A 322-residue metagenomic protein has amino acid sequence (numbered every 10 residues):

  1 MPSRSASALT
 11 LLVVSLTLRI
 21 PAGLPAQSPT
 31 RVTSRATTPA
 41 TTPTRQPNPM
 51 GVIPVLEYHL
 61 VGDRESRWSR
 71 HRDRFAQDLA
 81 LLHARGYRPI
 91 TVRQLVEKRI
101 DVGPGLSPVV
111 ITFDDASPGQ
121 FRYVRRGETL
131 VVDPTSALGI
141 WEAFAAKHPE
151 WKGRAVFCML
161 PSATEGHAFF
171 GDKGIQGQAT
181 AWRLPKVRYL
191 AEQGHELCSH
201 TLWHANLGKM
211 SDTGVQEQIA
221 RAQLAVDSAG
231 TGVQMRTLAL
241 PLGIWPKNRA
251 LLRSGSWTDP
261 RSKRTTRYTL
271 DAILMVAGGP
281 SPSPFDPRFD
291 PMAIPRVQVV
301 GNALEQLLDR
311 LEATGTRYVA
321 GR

Functional and structural regions predicted by a protein language model:
M1-S3: N-terminal secretory signal peptides that target proteins for export/translocation
A8-R19: Bacterial N-terminal signal peptides
G23-P25: Sec/Tat signal peptide C-region and signal peptidase I cleavage site
Q27-T112, S117-R125, K209-R322: C-terminal active-site subregion of NodB/CE4 polysaccharide deacetylases
R45-N48, F144-K152, A179-C198, T265 (+1 more regions): Acidic (Asp/Glu)-rich catalytic clusters
R70-A84, P89, T129-A143, Q176-L184: Aromatic- and glycine-enriched glycan-recognition loops and surfaces that form the carbohydrate-binding subsites
L130, F169-E196, W203-T231, A250-W257: Alpha-helical scaffold elements lining the catalytic groove of polysaccharide deacetylases
P134, L138-A155, L160-H167: Active-site-proximal alpha/beta segments of enzymes that process anionic O-linked groups
